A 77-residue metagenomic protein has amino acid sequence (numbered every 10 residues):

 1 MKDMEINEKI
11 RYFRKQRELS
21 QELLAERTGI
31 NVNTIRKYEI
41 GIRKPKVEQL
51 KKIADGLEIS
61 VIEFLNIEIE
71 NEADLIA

Functional and structural regions predicted by a protein language model:
M4, K15-Q16, K44: Short amphipathic helical patch at the helix-1/turn junction of helix-turn-helix
E8-R27, K52: Short basic helix-loop element that most often maps to the first helix and adjoining turn of HTH DNA-binding modules
I10, L24, I35-Y38, F64: Conserved hydrophobic/aromatic packing and binding residues within compact polymer-binding modules
G29-K44: Recognition helix of helix-turn-helix/homeodomain-like DNA-binding domains that insert into the DNA major groove
E48-E63: DNA major-groove recognition helix of helix-turn-helix/homeodomain DNA-binding modules
E63-A77: Short, charged recognition helix plus adjacent turn of helix-turn-helix-like nucleic-acid-binding domains
